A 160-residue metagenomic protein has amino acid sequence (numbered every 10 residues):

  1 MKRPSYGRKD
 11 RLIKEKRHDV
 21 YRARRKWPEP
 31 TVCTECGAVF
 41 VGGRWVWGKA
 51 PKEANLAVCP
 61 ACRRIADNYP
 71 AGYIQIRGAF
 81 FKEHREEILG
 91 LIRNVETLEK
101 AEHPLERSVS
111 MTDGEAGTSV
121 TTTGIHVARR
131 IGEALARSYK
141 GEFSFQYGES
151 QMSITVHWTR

Functional and structural regions predicted by a protein language model:
M1-D67: N-terminal cysteine/histidine-rich coordination modules
K2-Y6, D10, R25, V32-E35 (+7 more regions): Long C-terminal interaction/binding lobes of large macromolecular proteins
W27, N68, G114, E149-S150: Short flexible coil/turn linkers enriched for glycine and charged/polar residues that connect secondary-structure
G43, E83, T118, R129 (+1 more regions): A broad, structure-centric signal for solvent-exposed, well-ordered loop/edge residues that line or flank functional
I65-V127: Extended interfacial segments that mediate partner engagement and assembly in macromolecular machines
